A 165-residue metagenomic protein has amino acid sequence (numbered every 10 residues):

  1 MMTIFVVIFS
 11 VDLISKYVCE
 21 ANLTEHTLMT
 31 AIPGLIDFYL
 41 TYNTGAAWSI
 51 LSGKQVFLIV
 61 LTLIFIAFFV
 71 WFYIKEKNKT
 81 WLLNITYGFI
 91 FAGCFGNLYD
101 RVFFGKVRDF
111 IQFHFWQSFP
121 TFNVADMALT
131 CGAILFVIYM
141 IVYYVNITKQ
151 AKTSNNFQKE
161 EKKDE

Functional and structural regions predicted by a protein language model:
M1-E165: Alpha-helical transmembrane bundles and membrane-interface segments of multipass inner-membrane proteins
